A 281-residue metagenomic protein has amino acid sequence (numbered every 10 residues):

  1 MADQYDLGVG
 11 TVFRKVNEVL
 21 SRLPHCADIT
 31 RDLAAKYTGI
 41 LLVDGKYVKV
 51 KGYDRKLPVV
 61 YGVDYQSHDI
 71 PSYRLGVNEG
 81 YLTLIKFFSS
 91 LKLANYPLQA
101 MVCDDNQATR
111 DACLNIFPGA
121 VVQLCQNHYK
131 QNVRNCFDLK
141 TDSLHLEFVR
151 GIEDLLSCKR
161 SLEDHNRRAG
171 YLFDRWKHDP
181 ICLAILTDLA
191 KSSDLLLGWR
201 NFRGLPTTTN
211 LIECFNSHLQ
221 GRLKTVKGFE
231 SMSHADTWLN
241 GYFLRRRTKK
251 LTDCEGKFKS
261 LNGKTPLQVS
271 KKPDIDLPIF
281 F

Functional and structural regions predicted by a protein language model:
M1: Hydrophobic positions on the alpha-helical face of helix-turn-helix-like DNA-binding modules
Q4-M101, Q107, D111-A112, S192 (+1 more regions): RNase H-like nuclease fold core
V12, L23, A27-T30, L124 (+5 more regions): Secondary-structure transition/capping residues
P24-C26, G62, L82, V122 (+3 more regions): A generic membrane alpha-helix/interface feature
K36-I40, G151, F258-N262: Short alpha-helical linear motifs
L93-V102, A108-H234, Y242, R247-L251: Extended amphipathic alpha-helical interaction segments
G221-F281: Basic, amphipathic alpha-helical segments enriched in Lys/Arg and hydrophobic/aromatic residues
